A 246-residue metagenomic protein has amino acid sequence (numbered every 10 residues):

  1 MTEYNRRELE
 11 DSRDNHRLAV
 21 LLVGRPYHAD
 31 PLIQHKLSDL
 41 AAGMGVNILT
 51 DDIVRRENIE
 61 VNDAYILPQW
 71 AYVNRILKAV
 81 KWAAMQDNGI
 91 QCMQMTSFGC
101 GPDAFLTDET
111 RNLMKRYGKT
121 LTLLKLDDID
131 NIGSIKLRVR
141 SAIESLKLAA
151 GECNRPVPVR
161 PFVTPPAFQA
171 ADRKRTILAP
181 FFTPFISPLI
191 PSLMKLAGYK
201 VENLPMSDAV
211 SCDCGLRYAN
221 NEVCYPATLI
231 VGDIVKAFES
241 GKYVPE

Functional and structural regions predicted by a protein language model:
M1-E246: An N-terminal assembly and electron-transfer interface module characteristic of large anaerobic redox and radical
